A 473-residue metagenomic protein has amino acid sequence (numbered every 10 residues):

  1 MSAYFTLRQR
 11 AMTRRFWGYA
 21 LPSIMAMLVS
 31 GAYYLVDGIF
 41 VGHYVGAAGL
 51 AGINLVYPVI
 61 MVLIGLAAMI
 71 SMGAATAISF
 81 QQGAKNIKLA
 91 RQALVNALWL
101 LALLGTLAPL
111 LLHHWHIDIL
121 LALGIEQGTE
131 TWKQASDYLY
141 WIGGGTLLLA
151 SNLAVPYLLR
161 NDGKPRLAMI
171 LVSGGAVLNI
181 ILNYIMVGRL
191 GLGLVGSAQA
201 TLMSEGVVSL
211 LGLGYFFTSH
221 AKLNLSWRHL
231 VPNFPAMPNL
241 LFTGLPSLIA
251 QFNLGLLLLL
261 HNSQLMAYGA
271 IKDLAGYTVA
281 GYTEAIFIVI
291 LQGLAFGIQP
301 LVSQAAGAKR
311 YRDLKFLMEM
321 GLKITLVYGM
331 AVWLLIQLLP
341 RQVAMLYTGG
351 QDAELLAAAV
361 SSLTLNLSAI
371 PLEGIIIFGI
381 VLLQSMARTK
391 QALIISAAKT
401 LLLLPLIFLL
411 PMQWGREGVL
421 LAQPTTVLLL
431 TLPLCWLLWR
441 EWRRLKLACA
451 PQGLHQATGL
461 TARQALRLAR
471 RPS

Functional and structural regions predicted by a protein language model:
M1-A20, I78-L147, R189-G244, V302-A369 (+1 more regions): Short alpha-helical transmembrane segments in multi-pass integral membrane proteins
L7-Y44, P58-G73, A77, G105-P109 (+4 more regions): N-terminal transmembrane alpha-helices
G18-D37, W141, N152, G175 (+5 more regions): Transmembrane helical elements of multi-pass membrane transporters/channels
M25, D37-V41, I53, I78-G83 (+21 more regions): Hydrophobic/aromatic residues within transmembrane alpha-helices of membrane transport systems, especially the TMDs
A32-L50, L120-T129, I185-L192, F252-Y282 (+4 more regions): Helix-terminus/linker motif at the lipid-water interface of multi-pass membrane proteins
A47-P58, A135, L139, A198 (+2 more regions): Small-residue hotspots at the loop-to-helix junctions and early N-terminal turns of transmembrane alpha-helices
L50-L110, L149-N161, A168, G276-L334 (+2 more regions): Small-residue-rich hydrophobic transmembrane alpha-helices
S71, W141-R160, A168-N179, S197-G212 (+4 more regions): Short runs within selected transmembrane alpha-helices of multi-pass transporters and secretion channels
